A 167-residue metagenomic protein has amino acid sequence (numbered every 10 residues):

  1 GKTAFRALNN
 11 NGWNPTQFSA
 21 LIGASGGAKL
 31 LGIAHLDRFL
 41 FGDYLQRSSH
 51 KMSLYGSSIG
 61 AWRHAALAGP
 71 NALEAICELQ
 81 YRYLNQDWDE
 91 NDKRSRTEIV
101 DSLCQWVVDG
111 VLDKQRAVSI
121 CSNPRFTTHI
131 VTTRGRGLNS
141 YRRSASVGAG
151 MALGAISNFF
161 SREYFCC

Functional and structural regions predicted by a protein language model:
G1-Y55, A66-C167: Patatin-like phospholipase
S58: Catalytic nucleophile serine of serine hydrolases, specifically the conserved "nucleophile elbow" pentapeptide
